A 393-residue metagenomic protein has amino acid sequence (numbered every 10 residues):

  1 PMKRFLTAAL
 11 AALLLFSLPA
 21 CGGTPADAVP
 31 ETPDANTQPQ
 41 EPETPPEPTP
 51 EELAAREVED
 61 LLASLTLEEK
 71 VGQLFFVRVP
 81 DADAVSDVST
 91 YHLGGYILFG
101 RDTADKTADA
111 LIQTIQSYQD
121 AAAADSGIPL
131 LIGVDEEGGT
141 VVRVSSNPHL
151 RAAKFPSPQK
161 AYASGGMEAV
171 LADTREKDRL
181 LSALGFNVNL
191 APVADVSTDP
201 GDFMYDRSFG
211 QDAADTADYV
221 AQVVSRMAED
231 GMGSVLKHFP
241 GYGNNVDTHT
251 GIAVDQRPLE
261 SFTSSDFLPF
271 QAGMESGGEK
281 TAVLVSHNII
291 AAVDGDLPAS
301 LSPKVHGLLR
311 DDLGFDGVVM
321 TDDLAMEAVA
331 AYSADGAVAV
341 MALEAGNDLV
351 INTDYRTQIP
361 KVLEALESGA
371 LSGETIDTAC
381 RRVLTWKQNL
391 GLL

Functional and structural regions predicted by a protein language model:
M2-A9: Positively charged n-region of N-terminal signal peptides that target proteins for export
S17-A20: C-terminal motif of bacterial Sec signal peptides marking the signal peptidase cleavage site
G22-S146: N-terminal hydrophobic targeting/anchoring segments and the immediately downstream early-domain regions of hydrolases
E43-T49, L98-A108, P156-L171, D178 (+6 more regions): Second-shell loop/turn segments in exported
T66, T107-A123, H149, D218-T375 (+1 more regions): Second-shell residues forming the walls of enzyme active-site clefts
V71-V79, G94-L98, L130-E136, V188-P192 (+5 more regions): Hydrophobic faces of well-ordered beta-strands that scaffold small-molecule active sites in alpha/beta enzyme cores
R78-T90, A169-L180, T263-A272, S333-M341: Short, acidic/polar
Q119-A153, D173-A194, T216, V220 (+1 more regions): Glycine-rich, aromatic-flanked loop segments that form ligand/cofactor-binding clefts across common enzyme folds
